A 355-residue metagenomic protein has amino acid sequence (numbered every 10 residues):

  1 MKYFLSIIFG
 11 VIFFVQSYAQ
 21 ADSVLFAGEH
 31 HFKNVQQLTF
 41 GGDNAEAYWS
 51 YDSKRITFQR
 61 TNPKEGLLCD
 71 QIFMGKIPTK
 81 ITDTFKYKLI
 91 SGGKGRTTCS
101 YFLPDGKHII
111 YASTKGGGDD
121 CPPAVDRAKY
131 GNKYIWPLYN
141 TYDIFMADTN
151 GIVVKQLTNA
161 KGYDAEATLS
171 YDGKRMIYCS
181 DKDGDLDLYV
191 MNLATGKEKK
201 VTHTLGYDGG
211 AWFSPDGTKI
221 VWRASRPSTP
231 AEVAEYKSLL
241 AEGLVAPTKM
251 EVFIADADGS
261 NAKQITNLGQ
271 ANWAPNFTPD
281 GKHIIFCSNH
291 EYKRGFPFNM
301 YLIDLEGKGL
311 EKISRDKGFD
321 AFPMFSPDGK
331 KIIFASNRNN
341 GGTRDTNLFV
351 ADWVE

Functional and structural regions predicted by a protein language model:
Q20-K33, Y142: Blade/loop signatures of beta-propeller domains
N34-V35, T84-K88, Y134, T141 (+4 more regions): Predominantly a core beta-strand signature of beta-propeller blades across repeat-based propeller domains
F40-D43, Q59-F73, S91-T97, A112-D143 (+9 more regions): A flexible loop/linker signature enriched in serine peptidases of the S9 family
Y51-D52, P104-D105, Y171-D172, P215-D216 (+2 more regions): Residue-level detector of Asp-centered blade-edge/turn motifs that repeat once per structural unit in beta-propeller
D70-H108: Blade-loop segments of beta-propeller domains
I77-K80, D148-I152, N192-G196, D256-S260 (+2 more regions): Short loop/turn segments that connect beta-strands within beta-propeller blades
